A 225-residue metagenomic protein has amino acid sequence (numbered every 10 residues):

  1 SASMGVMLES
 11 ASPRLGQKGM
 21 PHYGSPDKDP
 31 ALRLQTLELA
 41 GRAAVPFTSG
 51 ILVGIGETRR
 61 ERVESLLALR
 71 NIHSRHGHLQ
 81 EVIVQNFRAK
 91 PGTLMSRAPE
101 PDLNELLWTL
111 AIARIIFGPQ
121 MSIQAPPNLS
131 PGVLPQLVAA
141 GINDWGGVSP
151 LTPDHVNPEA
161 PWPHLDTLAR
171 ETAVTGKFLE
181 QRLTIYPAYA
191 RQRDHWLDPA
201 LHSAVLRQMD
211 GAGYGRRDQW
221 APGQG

Functional and structural regions predicted by a protein language model:
S1-I55, H73-R88, D102, Q120-N128: Core AdoMet radical
V53-G56, P153-H155: Short histidine/acidic/glycine/proline-rich micro-motifs that form metal- and phosphate-coordinating active-site loops
V63-G225: Auxiliary Fe-S-binding modules of radical SAM enzymes
